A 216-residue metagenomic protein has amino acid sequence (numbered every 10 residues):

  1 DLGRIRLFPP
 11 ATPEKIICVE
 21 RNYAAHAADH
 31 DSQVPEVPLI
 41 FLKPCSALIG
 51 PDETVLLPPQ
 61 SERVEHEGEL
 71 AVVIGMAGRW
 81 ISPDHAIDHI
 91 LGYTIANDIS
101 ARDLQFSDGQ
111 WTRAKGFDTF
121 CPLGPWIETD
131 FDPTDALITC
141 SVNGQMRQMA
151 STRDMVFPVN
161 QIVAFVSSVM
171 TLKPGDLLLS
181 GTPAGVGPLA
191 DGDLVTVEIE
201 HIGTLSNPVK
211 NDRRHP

Functional and structural regions predicted by a protein language model:
D1-P58: Extended, compositionally biased flexible segments
L2-R6, H26, S32-V34, R102-P216: Catalytic-pocket segment enriched in acidic/His residues
F41, A71-M76, V163-A164: Short, conserved beta-strand element in jelly-roll/cupin
G50, E65-E67, K173, A190-D191: Residue-level recognition of short, solvent-exposed, well-ordered loop/turn junctions that link secondary-structure
Q60-V64, K115-F117: Short Gly/Pro-enriched turn/cap motifs at secondary-structure boundaries
E69-V73, T94, T139: Residues embedded in well-ordered beta-strands
R79-Y93: N-terminal accessory regions of nucleic-acid-interacting proteins
